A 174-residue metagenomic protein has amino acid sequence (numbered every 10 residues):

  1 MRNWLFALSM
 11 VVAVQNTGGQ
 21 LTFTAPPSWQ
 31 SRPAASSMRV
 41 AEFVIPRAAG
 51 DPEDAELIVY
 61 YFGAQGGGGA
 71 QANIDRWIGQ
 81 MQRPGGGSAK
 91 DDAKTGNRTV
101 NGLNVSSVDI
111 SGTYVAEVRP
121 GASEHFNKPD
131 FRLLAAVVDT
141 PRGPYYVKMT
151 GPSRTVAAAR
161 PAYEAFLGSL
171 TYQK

Functional and structural regions predicted by a protein language model:
N3-A13: Sec-dependent N-terminal signal peptides
V12-T22: Cleaved targeting-peptide boundary
A25-P84: Secretory pathway targeting signatures of secreted, lumenal, and periplasmic proteins
P26-W29, P141-K174: Surface-exposed amphipathic alpha-helical segments
P27, M38, I74-V138: Signature of long, low-cysteine stretches enriched in small and polar/charged residues
A34, A48, F62-A64, S111-V115 (+2 more regions): Solvent-exposed coil/turn segments that connect beta secondary-structure elements in extracytoplasmic/periplasmic
A55-L57, V105, R142-Y146: Glycine-rich, often proline-containing surface loops adjacent to acidic residues and nearby aromatics that form
I58-G67, K94, M149-A157: Second-shell loop/turn segments in exported
